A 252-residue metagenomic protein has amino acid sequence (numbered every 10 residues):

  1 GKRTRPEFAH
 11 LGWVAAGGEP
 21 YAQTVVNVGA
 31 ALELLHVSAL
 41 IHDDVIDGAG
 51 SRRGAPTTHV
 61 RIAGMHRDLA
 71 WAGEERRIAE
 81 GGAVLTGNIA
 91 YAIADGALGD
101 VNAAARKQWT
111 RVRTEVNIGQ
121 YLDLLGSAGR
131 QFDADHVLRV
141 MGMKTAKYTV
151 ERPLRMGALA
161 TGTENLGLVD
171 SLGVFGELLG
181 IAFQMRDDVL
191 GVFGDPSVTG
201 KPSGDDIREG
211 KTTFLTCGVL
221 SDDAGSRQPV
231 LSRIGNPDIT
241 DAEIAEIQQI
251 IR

Functional and structural regions predicted by a protein language model:
G1-R252: All-alpha prenyltransferase/terpene-synthase fold signal
